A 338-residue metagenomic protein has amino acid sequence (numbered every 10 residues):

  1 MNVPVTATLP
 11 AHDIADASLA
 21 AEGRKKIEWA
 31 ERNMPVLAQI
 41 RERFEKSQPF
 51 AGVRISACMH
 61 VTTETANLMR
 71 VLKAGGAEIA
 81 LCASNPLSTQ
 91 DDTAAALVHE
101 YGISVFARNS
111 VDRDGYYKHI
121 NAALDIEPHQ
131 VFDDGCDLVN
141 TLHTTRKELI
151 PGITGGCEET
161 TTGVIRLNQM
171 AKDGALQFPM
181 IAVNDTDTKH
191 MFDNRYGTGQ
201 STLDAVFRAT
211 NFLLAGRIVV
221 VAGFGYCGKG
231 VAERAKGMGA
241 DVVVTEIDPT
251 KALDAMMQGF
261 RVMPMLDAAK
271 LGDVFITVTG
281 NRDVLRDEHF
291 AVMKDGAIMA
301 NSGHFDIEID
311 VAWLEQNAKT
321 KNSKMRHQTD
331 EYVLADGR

Functional and structural regions predicted by a protein language model:
N2-F50, A83-R217: Glycine/serine-rich phosphate-binding loop and adjoining beta1-alpha1 elements at the start of nucleotide-handling
M59-G76, K189, D193, G197-L271 (+1 more regions): Glycine-rich phosphate/diphosphate-binding loop of Rossmann-like nucleotide-binding domains
N67-L68, D92-A94, K118-H119, N140-K147 (+5 more regions): Short acidic, glycine/serine/threonine-rich loops at helix termini
G76-A77, L149, G239-A240, K294-A297 (+1 more regions): A short helix->loop->beta-strand "cap" motif at the edges of active sites that frequently abuts
A77-Q90, V243-E246, S302: Short internal beta-strands
A83, V131-G135, K147-T162, A291-V333: ADP-ribose/adenylate-binding Rossmann-like module
D125, H129-D133, F260-I309, W313-L314: Rossmann-like NAD(P)-binding element
